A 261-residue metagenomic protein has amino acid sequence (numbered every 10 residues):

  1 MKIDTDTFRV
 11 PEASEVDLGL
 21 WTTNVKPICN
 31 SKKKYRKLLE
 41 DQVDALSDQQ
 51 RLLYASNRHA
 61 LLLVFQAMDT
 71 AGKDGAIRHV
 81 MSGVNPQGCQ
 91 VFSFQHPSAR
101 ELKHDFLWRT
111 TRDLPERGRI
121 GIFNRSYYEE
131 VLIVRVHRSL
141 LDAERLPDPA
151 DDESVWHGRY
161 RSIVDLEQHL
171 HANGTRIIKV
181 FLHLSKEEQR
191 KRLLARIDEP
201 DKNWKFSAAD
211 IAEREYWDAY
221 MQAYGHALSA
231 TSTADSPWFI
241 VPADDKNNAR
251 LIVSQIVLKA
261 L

Functional and structural regions predicted by a protein language model:
M1-L261: Flexible, compositionally biased loop and terminal segments
